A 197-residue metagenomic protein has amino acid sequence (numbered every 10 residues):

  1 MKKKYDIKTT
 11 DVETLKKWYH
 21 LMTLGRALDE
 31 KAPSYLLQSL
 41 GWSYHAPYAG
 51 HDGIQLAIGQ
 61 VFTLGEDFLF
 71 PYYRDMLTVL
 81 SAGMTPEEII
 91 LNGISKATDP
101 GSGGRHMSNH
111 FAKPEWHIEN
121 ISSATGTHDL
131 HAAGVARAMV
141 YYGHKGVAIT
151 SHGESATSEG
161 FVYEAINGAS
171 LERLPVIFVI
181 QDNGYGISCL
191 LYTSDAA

Functional and structural regions predicted by a protein language model:
M1-Y44: Cofactor-/ligand-binding subdomain signature composed of acidic, glycine-rich, tryptophan-containing flexible loops
V12-E13, D67, R105, V179: Generic detection of intrinsically disordered/low-complexity segments and helix-coil linkers/edges
L24-G25, Y48, G184, L191: A generic structural signal for solvent-exposed, polar alpha-helical segments
E30-S34, Q38-E172, L190: Cofactor-binding active-site loop characterized by glycine-rich and histidine/acidic residues
E172-L191: A short, conserved beta-to-alpha structural element at the edge of catalytic cores that scaffolds binding
Y192-A197: Conserved small/polar residues in nucleotide/adenosyl-binding loops
